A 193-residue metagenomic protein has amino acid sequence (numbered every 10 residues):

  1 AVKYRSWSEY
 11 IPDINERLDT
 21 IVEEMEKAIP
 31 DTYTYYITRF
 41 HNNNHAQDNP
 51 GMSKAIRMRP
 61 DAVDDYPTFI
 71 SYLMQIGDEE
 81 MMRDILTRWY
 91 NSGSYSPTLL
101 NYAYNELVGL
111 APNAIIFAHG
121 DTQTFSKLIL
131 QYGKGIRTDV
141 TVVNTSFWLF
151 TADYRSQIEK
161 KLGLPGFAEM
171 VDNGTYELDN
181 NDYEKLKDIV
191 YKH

Functional and structural regions predicted by a protein language model:
A1-P112, Y132-H193: ER/secretory pathway lumenal C-terminal domains and tails of membrane proteins involved in glycoprotein biogenesis
I115-K127: Short periplasmic/luminal acceptor-recognition loop of GT-C membrane glycosyltransferases, typified by
